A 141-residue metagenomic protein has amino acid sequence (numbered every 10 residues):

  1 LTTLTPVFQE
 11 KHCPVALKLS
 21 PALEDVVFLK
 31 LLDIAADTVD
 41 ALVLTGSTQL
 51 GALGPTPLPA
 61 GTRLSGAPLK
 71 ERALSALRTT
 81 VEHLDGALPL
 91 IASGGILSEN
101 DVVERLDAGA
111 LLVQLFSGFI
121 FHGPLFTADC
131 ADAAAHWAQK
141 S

Functional and structural regions predicted by a protein language model:
L1-I34, T38, T56-L58: Active-site entrance/lid segments in N-terminal catalytic domains of soluble metabolic enzymes
L1-L17, G61-L88, C130-K140: Alpha-helix-loop-beta-strand connector modules within alpha/beta enzyme cores
V15-L19, L42-L44, T80, P89-G94 (+1 more regions): Hydrophobic faces of well-ordered beta-strands that scaffold small-molecule active sites in alpha/beta enzyme cores
A22-L23, L29-L31, V39, D129-W137 (+1 more regions): Charged/polar interaction segments and conserved charged motifs
L23-D37, T80-G86, I96-V113: Catalytic cores of alpha/beta
F28-G86, H122: Glycine/Thr-rich beta-alpha phosphate-binding loop at enzyme active sites
A41-T48, I96, V102-D129: Glycine-rich phosphate-binding active-site loops on the catalytic face of alpha/beta enzymes
